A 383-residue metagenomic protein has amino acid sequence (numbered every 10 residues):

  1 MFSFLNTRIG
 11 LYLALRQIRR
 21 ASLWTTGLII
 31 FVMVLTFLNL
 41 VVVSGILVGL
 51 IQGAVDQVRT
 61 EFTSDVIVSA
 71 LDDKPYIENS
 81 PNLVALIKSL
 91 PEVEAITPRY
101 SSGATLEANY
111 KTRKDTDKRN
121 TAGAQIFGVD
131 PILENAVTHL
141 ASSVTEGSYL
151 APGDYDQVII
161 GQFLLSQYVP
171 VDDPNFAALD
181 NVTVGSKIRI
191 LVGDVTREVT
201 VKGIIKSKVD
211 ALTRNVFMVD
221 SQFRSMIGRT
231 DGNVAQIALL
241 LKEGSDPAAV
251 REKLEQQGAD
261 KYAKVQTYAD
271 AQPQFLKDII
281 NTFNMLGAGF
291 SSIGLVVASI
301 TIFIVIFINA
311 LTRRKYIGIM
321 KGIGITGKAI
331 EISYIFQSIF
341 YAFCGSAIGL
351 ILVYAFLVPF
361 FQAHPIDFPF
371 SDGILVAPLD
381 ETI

Functional and structural regions predicted by a protein language model:
M1-V41, L50, K328: N-terminal Sec/SRP start-transfer signal
L23-G27, P247-I300, N309-L311, M320: Peri-transmembrane interface segments
I29-N39, N284-I304, S338-G349: Alpha-helical transmembrane segments of integral membrane proteins
L38-Q125, I132-N135, E146-Y149: Hydrophobic, regular-secondary-structure patches
S44-L47, S299-I317: Membrane-embedded alpha-helices of multi-pass transport/permease systems
S142-S148, Q157-Q266: Basic-flanked hydrophobic alpha-helices used for secretion and membrane insertion
G294, F307-N309, Y316-F361: Transmembrane alpha-helical interface segments in multi-pass membrane proteins
A347, I366-I383: Conserved transmembrane alpha-helices of multi-pass membrane proteins, especially helix-helix packing segments enriched
